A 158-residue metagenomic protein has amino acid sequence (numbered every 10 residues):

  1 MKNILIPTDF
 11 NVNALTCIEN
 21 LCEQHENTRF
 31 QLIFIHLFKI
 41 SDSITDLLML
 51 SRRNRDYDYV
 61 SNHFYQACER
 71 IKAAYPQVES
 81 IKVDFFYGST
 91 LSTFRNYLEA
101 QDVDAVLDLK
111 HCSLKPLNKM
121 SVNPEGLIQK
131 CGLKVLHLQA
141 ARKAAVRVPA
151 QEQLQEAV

Functional and structural regions predicted by a protein language model:
K2-L48: Small/aliphatic-rich secondary-structure junction motif
C17-L21, T93-Y97, N123: A short acidic, amphipathic alpha-helical/loop segment
I18, N54-C68, M120-V122: Well-ordered, non-membrane alpha-helical segments in soluble/globular domains
I33-I35, I81-F86, Q101, K134-Q139: General small-molecule cofactor/ligand-binding pocket signal
L37-N62, R147-A157: Acidic, proline/glycine-rich short linear motifs
S61-I81: Phosphate/nucleotide-donor binding subsite
A74-V106, C112, Q155-E156: Structural beta-alpha unit
Q101-V158: Gly/Ser-rich helix-loop-strand patches that form or flank binding pockets for ribonucleotide-derived cofactors
